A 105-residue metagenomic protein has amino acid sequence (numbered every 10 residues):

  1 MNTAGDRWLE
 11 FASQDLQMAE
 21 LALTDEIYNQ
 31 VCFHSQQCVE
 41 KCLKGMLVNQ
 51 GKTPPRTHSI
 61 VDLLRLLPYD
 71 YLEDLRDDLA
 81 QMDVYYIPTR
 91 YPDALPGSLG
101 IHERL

Functional and structural regions predicted by a protein language model:
M1-L105: Terminal alpha-helical segments
